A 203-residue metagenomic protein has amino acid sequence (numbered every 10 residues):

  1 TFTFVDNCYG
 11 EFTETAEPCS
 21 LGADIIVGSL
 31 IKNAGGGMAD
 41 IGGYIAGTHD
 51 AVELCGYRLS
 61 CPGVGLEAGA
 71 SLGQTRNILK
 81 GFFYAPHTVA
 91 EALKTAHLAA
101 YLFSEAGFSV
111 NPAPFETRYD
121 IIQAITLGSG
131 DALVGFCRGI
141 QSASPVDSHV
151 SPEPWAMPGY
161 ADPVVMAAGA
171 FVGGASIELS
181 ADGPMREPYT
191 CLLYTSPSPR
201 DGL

Functional and structural regions predicted by a protein language model:
T1-A90, K94, F103, G107-N111 (+1 more regions): Conserved PLP-enzyme active-site core in the AAT-like
I25-L30, I45-A51, I125-F136, A170-G173: Short, structured secondary-structure boundary patches
G43, T190-L193: Short, well-ordered beta-strand elements
G73-H87, A100-A167: Conserved small-domain helix->loop->beta segment predominantly found in fold-type I
A168-C191: Internal helix-turn-beta structural module
Y194-L203: Single conserved hydrophobic/aromatic residue that forms the stacking wall/gate of nucleotide- or nucleobase-binding
